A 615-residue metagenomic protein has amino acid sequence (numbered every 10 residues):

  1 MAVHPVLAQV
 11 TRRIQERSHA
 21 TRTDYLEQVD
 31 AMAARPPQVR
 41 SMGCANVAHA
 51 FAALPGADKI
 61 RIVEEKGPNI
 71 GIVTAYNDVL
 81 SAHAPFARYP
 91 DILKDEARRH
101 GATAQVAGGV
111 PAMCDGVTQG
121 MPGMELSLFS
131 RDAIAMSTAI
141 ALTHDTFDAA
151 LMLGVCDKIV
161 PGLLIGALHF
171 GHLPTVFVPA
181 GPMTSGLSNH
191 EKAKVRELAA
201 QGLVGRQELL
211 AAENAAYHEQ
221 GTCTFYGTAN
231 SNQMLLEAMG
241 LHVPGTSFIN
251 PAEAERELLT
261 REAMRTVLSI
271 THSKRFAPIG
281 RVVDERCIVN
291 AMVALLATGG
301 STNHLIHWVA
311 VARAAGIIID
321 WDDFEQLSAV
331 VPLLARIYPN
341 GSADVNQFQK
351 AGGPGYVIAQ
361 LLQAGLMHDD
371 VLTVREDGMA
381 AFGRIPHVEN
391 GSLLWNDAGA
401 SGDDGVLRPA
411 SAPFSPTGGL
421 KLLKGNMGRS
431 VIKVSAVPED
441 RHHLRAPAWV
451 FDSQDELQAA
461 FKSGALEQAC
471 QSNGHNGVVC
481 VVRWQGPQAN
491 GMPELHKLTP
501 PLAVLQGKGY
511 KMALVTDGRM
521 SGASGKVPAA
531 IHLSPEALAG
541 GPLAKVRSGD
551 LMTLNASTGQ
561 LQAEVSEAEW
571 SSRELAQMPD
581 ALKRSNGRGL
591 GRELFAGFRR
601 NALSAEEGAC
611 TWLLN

Functional and structural regions predicted by a protein language model:
M1-P68, T74-D78, A82, D91-V110 (+5 more regions): Catalytic or ion-coupling anion/metal-binding cores of large enzyme and transporter domains
R88: Acidic/charged coordination and interface sites in well-structured regions
A107-D145: N-terminal small/polar loop signature for handling phosphorylated ligands or for N-terminal nucleophile
L142-L163, P174-V178: A short, small-residue-rich loop immediately preceding and capping a beta-strand
